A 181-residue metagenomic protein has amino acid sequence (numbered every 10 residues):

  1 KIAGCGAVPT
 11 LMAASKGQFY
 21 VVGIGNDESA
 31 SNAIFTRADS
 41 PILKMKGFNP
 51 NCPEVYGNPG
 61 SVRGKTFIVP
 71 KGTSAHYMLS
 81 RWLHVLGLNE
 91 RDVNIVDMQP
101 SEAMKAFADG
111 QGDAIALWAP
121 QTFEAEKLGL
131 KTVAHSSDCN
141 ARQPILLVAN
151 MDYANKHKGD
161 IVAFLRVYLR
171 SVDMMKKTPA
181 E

Functional and structural regions predicted by a protein language model:
K1-N89, N94-D97, D113-A119, T132-H135 (+1 more regions): Short, glycine-/small- and polar/acidic-enriched structural segments that line small-molecule recognition paths
E102-E181: Pocket-lining segment of extracytoplasmic ligand-binding domains
